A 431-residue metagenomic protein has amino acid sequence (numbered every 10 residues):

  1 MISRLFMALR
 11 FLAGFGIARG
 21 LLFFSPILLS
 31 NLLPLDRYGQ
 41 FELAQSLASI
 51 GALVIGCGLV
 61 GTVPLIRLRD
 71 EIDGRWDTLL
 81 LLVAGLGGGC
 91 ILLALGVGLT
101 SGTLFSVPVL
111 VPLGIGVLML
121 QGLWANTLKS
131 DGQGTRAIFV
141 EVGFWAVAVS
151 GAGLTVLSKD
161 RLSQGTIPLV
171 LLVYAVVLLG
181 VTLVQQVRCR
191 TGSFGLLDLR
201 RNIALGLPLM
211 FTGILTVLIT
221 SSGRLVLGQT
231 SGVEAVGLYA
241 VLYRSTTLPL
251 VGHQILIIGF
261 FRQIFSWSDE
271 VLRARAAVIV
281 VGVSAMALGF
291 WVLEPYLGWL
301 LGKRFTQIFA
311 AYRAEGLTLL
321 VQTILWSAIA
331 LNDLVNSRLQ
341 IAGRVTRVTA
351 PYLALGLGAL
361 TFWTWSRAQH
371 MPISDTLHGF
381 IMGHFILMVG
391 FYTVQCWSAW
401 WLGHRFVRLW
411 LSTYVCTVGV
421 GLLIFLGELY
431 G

Functional and structural regions predicted by a protein language model:
S3-V60, L207-V233, G421-G431: Signature of the first transmembrane helix
L5, E42, E71-G85, I203 (+1 more regions): Interfacial transmembrane-helix starts/ends
M7-L22, G143-F144, T166-Q186, L196-R262 (+2 more regions): Transmembrane helical elements of multi-pass membrane transporters/channels
R19-L28, G87-L95, V140-L162, V181 (+3 more regions): Alpha-helical transmembrane segments of multi-pass membrane transporters and transport-associated inner-membrane enzymes
L22, I55-E71, L242, T246-E270 (+2 more regions): Helix-loop junctions and terminal segments of transmembrane helices in multi-pass membrane transport/translocation
L53-C57, G61, L80-F105, S150 (+6 more regions): Alpha-helical transmembrane segments of multi-pass membrane transport and lipid-handling proteins
I66-L68, V117-F139, V321-L353, A399-W401: Membrane-interface junctions at transmembrane-helix termini in multi-pass inner-membrane proteins
L81-T212, L422-G427: Hydrophobic transmembrane helix module of multi-pass membrane transport proteins
